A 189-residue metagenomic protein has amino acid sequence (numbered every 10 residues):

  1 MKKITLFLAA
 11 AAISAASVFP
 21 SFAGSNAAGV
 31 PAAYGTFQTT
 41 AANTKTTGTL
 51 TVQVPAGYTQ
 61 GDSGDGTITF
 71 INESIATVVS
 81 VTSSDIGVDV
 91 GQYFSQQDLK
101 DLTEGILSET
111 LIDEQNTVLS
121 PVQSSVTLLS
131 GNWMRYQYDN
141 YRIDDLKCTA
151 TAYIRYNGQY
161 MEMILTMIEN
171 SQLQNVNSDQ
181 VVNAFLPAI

Functional and structural regions predicted by a protein language model:
K2-A9, S14-I75, V122, D144-L146 (+2 more regions): N-terminal targeting sequences that direct proteins away from the cytosol to non-cytosolic compartments
G57-T59, T82-V88, R155-N157: A short, sequence-level motif marking secondary-structure junctions
I71-D101: A short acidic-to-branched-hydrophobic micro-motif
G87-Q96, Y141, M167-Q172: Second-shell loop/turn segments in exported
F94-N116, Q180-V181: Long, charged/polar, surface-exposed segments that mediate recognition or autoinhibition
G105-Y153: Signature of long, low-cysteine stretches enriched in small and polar/charged residues
R135, E162-L165: Structural recognition of the beta-strand scaffold that forms the well-ordered cores of secreted hydrolase catalytic
T151-Y156, M161: C-terminal charged interaction modules
